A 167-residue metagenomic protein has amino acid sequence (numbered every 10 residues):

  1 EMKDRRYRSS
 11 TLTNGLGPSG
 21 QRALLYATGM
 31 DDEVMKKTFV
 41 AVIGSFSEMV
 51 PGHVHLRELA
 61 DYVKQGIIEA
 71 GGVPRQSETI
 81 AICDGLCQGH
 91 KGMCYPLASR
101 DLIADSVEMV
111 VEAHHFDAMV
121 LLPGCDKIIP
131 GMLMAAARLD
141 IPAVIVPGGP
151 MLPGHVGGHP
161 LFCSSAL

Functional and structural regions predicted by a protein language model:
M2-S9, V40-S47, I80-C94, S164-S165: Gly-rich Lys/Arg/Thr-decorated short loops/hinges at beta-loop-alpha junctions or inter-strand turns that position
M2-V34: N-terminal amphipathic/basic leader segments beginning at the initiator methionine
R8-L16, V34, E48-L59, K91-L102 (+2 more regions): Catalytic cores of large soluble enzymes that bind and process phosphate-bearing ligands
G20-Y26, V73-L121: Glycine-rich oxoanion-binding loops at beta->alpha junctions
D32-K36, A41, S47-Q76: Glycine-rich phosphate/diphosphate-binding loop of Rossmann-like nucleotide-binding domains
V50-H53, G85, P130-G131, G154-H155: Short helix/loop capping segments that flank catalytic or ligand/cofactor-binding pockets
P96-L167: Active-site cavity-forming subdomains of large catalytic enzyme subunits
